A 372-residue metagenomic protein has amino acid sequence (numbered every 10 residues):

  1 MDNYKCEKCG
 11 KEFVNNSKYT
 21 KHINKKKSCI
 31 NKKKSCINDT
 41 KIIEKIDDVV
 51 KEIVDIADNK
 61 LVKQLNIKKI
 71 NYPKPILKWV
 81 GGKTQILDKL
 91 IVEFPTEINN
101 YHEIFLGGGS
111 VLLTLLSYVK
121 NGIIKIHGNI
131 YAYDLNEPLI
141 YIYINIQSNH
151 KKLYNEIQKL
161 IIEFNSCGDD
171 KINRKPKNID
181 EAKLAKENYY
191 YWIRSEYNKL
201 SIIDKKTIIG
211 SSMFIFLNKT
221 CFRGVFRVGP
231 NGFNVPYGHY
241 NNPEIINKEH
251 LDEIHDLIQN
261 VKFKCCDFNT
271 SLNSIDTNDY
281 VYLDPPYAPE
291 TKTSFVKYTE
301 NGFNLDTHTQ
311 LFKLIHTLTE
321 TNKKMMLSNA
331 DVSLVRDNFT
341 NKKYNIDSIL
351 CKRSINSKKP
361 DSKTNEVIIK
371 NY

Functional and structural regions predicted by a protein language model:
M1-N38: C-terminal recognition-helix end and immediately following basic linker of small zinc-binding "finger" domains
K34-K63: Polybasic, low-complexity terminal segments and linkers that are predominantly intrinsically disordered and enriched
N59-H102, S110-V111: S-adenosyl-L-methionine
L90, Y101-L115, A132-E137, Y143 (+6 more regions): Conserved proline-anchored active-site loop of SAM-dependent methyltransferases that bridges a beta-strand
Y118-Q259: Class I S-adenosyl-L-methionine-dependent methyltransferase module
N247-K262, F312-M326: A structural motif corresponding to the C-terminal end of an alpha-helix and its immediate exit/capping segment
K264-C266, L350: Short loop/edge segments at beta-strand edges and connector loops that shape dinucleotide/nucleotide cofactor-binding
A288-P289, Y298-Y372: Long, positively charged, glycine-interspersed low-complexity recognition regions
